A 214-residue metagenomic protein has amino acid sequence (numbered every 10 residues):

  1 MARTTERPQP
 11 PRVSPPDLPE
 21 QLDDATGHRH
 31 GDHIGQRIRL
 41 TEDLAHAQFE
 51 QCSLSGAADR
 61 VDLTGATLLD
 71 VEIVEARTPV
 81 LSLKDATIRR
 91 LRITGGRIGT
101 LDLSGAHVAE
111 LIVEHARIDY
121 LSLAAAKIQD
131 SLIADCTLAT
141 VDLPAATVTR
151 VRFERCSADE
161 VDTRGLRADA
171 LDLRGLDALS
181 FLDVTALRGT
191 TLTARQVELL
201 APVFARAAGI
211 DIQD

Functional and structural regions predicted by a protein language model:
E6-D214: Tandem repeat scaffolds
